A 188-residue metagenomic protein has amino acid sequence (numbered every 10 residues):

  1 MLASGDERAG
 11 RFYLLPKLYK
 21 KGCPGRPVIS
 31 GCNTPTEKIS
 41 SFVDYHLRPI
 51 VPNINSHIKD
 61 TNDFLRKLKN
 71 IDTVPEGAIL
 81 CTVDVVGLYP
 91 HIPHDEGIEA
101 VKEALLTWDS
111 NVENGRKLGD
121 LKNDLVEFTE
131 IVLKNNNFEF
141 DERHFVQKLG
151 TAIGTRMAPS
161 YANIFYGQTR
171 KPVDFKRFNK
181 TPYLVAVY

Functional and structural regions predicted by a protein language model:
M1-L2, Y13-P16, K67-I71, K180-P182: Catalytic micro-motifs at enzyme active sites that drive phosphoryl/nucleotidyl and oxygen chemistry
M1-S40, L47, S56: Non-catalytic nucleic-acid-binding interfaces of large nucleic-acid enzymes and RNP effectors
G5, P35-T82, G87-H91: Active-site-proximal segment of RNA-dependent polymerases
E7, N70-Y188: Conserved polymerase palm-domain catalytic core
G10, D60-F64, K176: Eukaryotic beta-rich interaction modules
L18-K20, G31-T34, I50, V86-L88 (+2 more regions): Generic structural motif
